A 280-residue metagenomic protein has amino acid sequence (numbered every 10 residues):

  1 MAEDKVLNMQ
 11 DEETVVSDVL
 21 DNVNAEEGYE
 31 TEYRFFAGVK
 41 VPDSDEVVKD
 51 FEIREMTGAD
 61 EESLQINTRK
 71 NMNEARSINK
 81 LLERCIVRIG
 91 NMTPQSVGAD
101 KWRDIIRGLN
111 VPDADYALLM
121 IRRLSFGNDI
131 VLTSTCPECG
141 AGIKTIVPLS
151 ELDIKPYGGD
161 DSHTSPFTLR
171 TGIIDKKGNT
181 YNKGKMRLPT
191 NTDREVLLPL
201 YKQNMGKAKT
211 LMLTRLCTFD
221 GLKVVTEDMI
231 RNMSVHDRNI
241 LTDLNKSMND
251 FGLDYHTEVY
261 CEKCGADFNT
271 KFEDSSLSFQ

Functional and structural regions predicted by a protein language model:
A2-Q280: Short, surface-exposed, charged amphipathic helix/loop patches that serve as local interaction elements
